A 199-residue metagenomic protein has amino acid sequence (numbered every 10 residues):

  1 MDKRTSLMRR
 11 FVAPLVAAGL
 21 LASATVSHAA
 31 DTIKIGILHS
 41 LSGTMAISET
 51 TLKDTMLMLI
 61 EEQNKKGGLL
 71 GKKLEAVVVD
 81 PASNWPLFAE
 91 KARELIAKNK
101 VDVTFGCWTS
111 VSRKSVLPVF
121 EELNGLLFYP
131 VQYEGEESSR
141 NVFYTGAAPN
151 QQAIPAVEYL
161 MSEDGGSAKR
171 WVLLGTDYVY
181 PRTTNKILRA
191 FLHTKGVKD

Functional and structural regions predicted by a protein language model:
D2-L15: Bacterial N-terminal signal peptides that target proteins for export
V12-A24: Bacterial N-terminal signal peptides
T25-A29: Sec/Tat signal peptide C-region and signal peptidase I cleavage site
A30, D54-A76, G166, T194-K198: Signal peptide-proximal N-terminal region of secreted/periplasmic/extracellular or secretory-lumen proteins
T32-S40, L74-V78, K169-V172: Short, well-ordered beta-strand elements
G36-T55, V79-P86, W108-V111, T176-R182: Extracytoplasmic "Venus flytrap"
K73-K98, Q152-P155: Structural motif
P86, V101-D199: Extracytoplasmic ligand/sensor domains, especially the bilobed periplasmic-binding protein
